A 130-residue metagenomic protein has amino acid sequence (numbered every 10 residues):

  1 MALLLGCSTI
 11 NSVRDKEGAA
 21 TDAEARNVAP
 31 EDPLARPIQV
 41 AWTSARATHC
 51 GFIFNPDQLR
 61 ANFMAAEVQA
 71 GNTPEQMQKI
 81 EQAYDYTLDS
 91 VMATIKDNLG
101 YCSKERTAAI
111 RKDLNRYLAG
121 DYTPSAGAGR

Functional and structural regions predicted by a protein language model:
L4-G6: C-terminal motif of bacterial Sec signal peptides marking the signal peptidase cleavage site
S8-N11: Bacterial signal peptide processing site
R14-K16: Short, charged, low-complexity amphipathic alpha-helix
T21-Y86: Short N-proximal segments of mature Sec-exported proteins
Q58-R130: Compact alpha-helical subdomains of small soluble proteins
